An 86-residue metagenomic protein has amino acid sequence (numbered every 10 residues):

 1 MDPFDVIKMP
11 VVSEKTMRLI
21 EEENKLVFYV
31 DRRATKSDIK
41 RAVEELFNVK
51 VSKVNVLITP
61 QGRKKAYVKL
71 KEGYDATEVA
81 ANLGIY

Functional and structural regions predicted by a protein language model:
M1-Y86: Contiguous, often N-terminal, cationic amphipathic patches that form binding interfaces
